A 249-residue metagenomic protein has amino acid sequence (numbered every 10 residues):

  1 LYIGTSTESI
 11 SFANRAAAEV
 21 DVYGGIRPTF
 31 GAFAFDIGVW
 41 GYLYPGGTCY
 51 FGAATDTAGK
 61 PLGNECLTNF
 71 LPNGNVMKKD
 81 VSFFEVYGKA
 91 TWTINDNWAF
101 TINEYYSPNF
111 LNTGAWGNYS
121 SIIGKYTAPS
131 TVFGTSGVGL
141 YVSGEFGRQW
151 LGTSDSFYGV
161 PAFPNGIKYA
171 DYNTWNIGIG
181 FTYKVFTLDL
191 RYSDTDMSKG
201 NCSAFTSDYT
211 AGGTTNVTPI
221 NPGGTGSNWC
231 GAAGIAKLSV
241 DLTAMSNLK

Functional and structural regions predicted by a protein language model:
L1, T29-D36, K78, N95-W98 (+3 more regions): Short loop/turn motifs that connect adjacent beta-strands in outer-membrane beta-barrel proteins
L1-K79: Surface-exposed loop and membrane-interface regions of Gram-negative outer-membrane beta-barrel proteins
L1-T5, V22, F35-I37, V86 (+6 more regions): Transmembrane beta-strands of outer-membrane beta-barrel proteins
T5-S11, P28-F30, G41-P45, W92-I94 (+6 more regions): Transmembrane beta-strands of outer-membrane beta-barrel pores
F12-A16, F35, G46-Y50, L111-G114 (+4 more regions): Outer-membrane beta-barrel proteins
A16-V20, D80-V86, G114-S120, V138 (+2 more regions): Residues that define the transmembrane beta-barrel architecture of outer-membrane proteins
C49-V76, T153-K168, K199-W229: Solvent-exposed loop segments that connect transmembrane elements
G124, G226-K249: Outer-membrane beta-barrel "beta-signal"
